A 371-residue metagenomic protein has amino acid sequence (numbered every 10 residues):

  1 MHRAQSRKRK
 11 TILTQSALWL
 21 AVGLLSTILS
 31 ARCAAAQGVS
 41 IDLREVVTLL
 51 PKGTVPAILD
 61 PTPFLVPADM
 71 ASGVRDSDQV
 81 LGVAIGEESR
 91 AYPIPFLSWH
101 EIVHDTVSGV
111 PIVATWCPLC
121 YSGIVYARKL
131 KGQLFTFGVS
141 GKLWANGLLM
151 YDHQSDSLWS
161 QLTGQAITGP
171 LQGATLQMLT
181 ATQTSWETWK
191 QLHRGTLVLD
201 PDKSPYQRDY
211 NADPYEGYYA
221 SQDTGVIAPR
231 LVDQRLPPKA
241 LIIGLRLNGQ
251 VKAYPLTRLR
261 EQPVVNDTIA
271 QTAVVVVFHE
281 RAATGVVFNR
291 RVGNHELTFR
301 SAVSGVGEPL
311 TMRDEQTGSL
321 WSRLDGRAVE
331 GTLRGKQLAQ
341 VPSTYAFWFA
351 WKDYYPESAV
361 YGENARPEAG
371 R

Functional and structural regions predicted by a protein language model:
M1-L13: N-terminal secretory signal peptides that target proteins for export/translocation
S16-S30: Bacterial N-terminal signal peptides
C33-R371: Mid-to-C-terminal functional-domain signal that highlights helix-capping/loop sites within ligand-binding modules
